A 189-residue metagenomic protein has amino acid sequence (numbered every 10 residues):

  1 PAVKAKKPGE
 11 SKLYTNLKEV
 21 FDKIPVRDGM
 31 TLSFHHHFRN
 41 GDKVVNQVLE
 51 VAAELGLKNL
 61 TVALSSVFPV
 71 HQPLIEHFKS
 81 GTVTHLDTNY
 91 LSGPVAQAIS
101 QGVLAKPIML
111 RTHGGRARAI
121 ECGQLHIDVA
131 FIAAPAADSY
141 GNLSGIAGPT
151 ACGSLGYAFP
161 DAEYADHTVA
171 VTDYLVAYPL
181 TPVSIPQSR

Functional and structural regions predicted by a protein language model:
P1-R189: Conserved alpha/beta enzyme-core scaffold
